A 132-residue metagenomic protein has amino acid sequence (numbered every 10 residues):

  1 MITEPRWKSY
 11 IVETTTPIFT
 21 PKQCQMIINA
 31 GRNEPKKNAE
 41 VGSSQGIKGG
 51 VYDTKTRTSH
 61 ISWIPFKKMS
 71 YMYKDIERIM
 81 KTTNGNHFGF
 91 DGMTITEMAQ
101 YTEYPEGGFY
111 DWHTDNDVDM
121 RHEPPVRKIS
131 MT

Functional and structural regions predicted by a protein language model:
M1-S130: Fe(II)/2-oxoglutarate oxygenase catalytic core
